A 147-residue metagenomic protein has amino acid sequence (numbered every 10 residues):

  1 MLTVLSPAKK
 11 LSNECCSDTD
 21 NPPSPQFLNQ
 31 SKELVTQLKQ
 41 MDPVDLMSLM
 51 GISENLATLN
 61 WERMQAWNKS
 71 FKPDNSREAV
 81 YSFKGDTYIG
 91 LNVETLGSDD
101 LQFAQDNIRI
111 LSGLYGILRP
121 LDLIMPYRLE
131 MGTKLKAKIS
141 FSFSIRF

Functional and structural regions predicted by a protein language model:
V4-T95: Active-site helix-to-loop segments that bind/position phosphate- or nucleotide-bearing substrates and donors across
V93-F147: Internal, well-folded beta-alpha domain core
